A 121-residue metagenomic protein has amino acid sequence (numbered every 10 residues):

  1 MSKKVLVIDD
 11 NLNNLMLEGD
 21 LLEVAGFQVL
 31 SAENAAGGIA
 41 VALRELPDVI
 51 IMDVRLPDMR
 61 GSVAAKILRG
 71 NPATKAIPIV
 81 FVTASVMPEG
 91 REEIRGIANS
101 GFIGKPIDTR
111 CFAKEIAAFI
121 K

Functional and structural regions predicted by a protein language model:
D9, D53, T83: Active-site residues of response regulator receiver
N13, E33-G37, R60-K66: Acidic catalytic/metal-coordinating carboxylates
L15, P57, K75, M87: The feature encodes the CheY-like receiver
M16-V24: Charged docking surfaces used in two-component/phosphorelay signaling
G19, R60-V63, V86-G104, R110-A118: Alpha4 helix (beta4-alpha4-beta5 surface) of REC/receiver domains from two-component response regulators
G26-E33, V41: Short hydrophobic/Thr-rich beta-strand motif most characteristic of the beta2 strand and flanking loop of CheY-like
A40, S62-K75: Short amphipathic alpha-helix used as the core "switch/output" element in two-component signaling
E45-I51, L56: Active-site beta3 strand of CheY-like receiver
